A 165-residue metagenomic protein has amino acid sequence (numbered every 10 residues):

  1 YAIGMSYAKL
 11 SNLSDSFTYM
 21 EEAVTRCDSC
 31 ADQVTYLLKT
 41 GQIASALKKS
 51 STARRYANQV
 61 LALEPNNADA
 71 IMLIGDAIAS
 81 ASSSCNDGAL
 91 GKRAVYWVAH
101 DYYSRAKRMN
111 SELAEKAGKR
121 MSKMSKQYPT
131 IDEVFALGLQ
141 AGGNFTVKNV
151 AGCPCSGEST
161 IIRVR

Functional and structural regions predicted by a protein language model:
I3, K39-T40, I74, A81 (+1 more regions): Structural register within alpha-helical repeat arrays
E22-C30, Q59-E64: Solenoid-like repeat scaffolds
C30-Q33, N66-N67, L113-A114: Residue-level recognition of tetratricopeptide repeat
R105-R165: Terminal, low-structured helical/coil segments at or just beyond the last alpha-helical repeat
